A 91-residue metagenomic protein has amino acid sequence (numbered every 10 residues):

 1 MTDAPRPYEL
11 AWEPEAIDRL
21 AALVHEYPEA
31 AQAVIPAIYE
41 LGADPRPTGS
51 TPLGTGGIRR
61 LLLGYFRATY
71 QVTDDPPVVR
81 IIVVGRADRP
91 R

Functional and structural regions predicted by a protein language model:
M1-L10, A22, P28, L62-R67 (+1 more regions): Enriched for short, Lys/Arg-rich terminal
W12-P45: N-terminal first-folded block
E15, A21, I38, P47-T48 (+3 more regions): Aromatic-enriched hydrophobic runs in primary sequence
P36-L62: A short, surface-exposed loop/turn module that caps and links secondary-structure elements
